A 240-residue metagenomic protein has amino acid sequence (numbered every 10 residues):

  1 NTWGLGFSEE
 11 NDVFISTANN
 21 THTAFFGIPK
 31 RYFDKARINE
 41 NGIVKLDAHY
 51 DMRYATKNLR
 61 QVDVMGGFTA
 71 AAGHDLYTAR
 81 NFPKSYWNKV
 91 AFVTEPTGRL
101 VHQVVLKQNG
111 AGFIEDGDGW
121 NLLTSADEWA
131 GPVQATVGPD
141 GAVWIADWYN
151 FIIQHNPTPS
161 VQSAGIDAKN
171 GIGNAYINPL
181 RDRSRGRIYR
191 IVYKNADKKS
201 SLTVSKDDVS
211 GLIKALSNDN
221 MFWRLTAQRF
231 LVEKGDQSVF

Functional and structural regions predicted by a protein language model:
N1-K214, F222-K234: Beta-propeller domains with acidic blade repeats across secreted/periplasmic ectodomains and cytosolic WD/CNH propellers
D236-F240: Short, intrinsically disordered, charge-balanced linker/junction segments flanking boundaries in proteins
